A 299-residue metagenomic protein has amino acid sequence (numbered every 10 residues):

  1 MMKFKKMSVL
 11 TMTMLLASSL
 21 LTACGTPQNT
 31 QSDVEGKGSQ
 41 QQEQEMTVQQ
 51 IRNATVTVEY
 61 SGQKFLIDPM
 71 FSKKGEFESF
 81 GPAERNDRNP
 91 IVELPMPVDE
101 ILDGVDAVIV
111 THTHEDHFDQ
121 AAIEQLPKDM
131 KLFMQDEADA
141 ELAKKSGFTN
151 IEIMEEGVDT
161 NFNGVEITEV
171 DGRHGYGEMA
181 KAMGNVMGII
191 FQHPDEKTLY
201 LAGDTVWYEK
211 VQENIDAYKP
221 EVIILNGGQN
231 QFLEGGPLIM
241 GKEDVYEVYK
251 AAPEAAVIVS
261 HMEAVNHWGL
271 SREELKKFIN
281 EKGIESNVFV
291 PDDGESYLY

Functional and structural regions predicted by a protein language model:
M1-T11: Bacterial N-terminal signal peptides that target proteins for export
S19-A23: C-terminal motif of bacterial Sec signal peptides marking the signal peptidase cleavage site
G25-P27: Bacterial signal peptide processing site
Q31-E43, I51, Q135-E196, K277-Y299: Metallo-beta-lactamase
Q63-I109, Q120-A122, G177, Y208-A217: Pre-active-site segment of Zn-dependent metallo-hydrolases
I67-D68, G104-H114, F133-D136, L199-T205 (+3 more regions): Active-site neighborhood of phospho(di)ester-bond hydrolases with catalytic His/Asp-centered motifs
G75-S79, M96-T160: Active-site HxH/HxHxD metal-binding segment of metal-dependent hydrolases
V206-D293: Cap/insert and terminal regions of metallo-dependent hydrolase folds
